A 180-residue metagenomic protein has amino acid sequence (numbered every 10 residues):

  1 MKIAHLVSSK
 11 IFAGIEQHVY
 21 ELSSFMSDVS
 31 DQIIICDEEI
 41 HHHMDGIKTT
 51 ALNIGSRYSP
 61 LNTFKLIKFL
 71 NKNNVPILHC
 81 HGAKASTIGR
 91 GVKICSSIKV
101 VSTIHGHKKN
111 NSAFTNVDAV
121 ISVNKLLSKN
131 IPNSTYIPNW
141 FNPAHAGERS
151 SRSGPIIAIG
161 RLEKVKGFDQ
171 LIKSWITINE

Functional and structural regions predicted by a protein language model:
I3, I77-H79, I94-H107, A119-I121: Active-site proximal beta-strand in glycosyltransferases
A4, E148-K166, I172-N179: Conserved donor-binding/catalytic core segment of Leloir-type glycosyltransferases
H5-F64, F69: N-terminal strand-loop element at the rim of the active site of nucleotide-sugar-dependent glycosyltransferases
L6-V7, T103, V123, I137 (+1 more regions): Short hydrophobic "strand-cap" motifs at the C-terminus of beta-strands
F12-E16, P143, E163-F168: A short, basic/aromatic alpha-helical/loop segment that forms part of the nucleotidyl-sugar donor-binding site
S23, K93, W175-N179: A conserved amphipathic alpha-helix that caps or lines the catalytic cleft of carbohydrate- and lipid-modifying enzymes
S59-L61, C80-T87, I104: Short His-centered aromatic/hydrophobic patch
L126, W140: Carbohydrate-associated surface elements
